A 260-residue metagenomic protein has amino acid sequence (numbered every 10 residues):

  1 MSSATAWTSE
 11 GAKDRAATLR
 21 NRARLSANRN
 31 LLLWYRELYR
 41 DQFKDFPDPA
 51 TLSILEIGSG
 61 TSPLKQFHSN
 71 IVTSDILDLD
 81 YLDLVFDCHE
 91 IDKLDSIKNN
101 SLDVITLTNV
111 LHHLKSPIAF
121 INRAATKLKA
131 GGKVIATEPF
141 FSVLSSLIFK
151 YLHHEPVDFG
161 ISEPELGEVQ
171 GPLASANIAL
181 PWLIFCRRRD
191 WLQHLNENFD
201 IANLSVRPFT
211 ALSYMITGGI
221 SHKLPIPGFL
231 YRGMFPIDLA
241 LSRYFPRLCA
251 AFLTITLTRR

Functional and structural regions predicted by a protein language model:
M1-N100: Conserved N-terminal segment of class I S-adenosyl-L-methionine
F67-S69, L84-V85, S145-K150, Y214-I220: Short aromatic-enriched loop/helix-cap "lid" or pocket-rim segments at secondary-structure transitions that line
T106: A conserved beta-strand element that flanks and buttresses the S-adenosyl-L-methionine
N109-H113: A short His-aromatic
A119-K133: A short glycine-rich, Lys/Arg-flanked "PGG" loop and its adjoining helix->strand segment in the class I
V134-E168: Conserved class I S-adenosyl-L-methionine
A179-D200, L204: Short alpha-helix
E197, A202-R260: A C-terminal cap/extension of S-adenosyl-L-methionine-dependent methyltransferases that defines the acceptor-substrate
